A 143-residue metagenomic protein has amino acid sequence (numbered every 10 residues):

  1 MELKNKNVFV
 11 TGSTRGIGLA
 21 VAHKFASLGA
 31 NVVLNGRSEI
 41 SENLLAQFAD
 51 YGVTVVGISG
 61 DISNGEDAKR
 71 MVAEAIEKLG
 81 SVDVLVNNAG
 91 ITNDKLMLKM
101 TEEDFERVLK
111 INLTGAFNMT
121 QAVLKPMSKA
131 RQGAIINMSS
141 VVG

Functional and structural regions predicted by a protein language model:
N7, T14-R15: Conserved glycine-rich cofactor-binding loop
L28-L44: Conserved glycine-rich Rossmann-like NAD(P)H-binding loop of the short-chain dehydrogenase/reductase
S59-M71, E102: The beta1-alpha1 cofactor-binding region of Rossmann-like NAD(H)/NADP(H)-dependent oxidoreductases
N88-N93: Conserved NAD(P)H cofactor-binding loop of Rossmann-fold oxidoreductase domains
L96-M97, D104-L109: Substrate-binding pocket helix/loop in short-chain dehydrogenase/reductase
T120-Q121: A short, exposed helix-loop element centered on a Lys and neighboring polar residues
S140: Residue(s) in the substrate-gating loop at a strand-loop-helix junction that position the organic substrate next
